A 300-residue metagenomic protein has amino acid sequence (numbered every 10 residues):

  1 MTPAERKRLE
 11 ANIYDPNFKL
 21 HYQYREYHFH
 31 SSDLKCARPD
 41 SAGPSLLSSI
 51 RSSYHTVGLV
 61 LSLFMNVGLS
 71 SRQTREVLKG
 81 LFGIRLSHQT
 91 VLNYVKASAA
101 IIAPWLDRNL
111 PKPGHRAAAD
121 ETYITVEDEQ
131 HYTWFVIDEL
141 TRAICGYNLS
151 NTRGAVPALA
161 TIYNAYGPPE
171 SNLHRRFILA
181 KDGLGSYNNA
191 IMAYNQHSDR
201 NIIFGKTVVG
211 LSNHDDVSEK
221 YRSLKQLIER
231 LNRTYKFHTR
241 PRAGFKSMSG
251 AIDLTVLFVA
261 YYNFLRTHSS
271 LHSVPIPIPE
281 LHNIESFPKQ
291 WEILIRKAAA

Functional and structural regions predicted by a protein language model:
M1-M65, G83-S87, K112: Basic, short loop/linker segments at the boundary and entry of helix-turn-helix/winged-helix-like folds
A11, Q23, G183-L184, N188-F245: Helix-centered, glycine/charged polyanion-binding patches within enzymatic domains that contact phosphate-containing
S71-I84: DNA-recognition alpha helix
R85, N93-K112: Short, basic alpha-helical nucleic acid-contact segments in DNA-binding proteins and DNA transaction factors
K96-A97, Y147-N172: Active-site beta-loop-alpha junctions of metal-dependent nucleic acid enzymes, especially the RNase H-like/DDE
K112-V126, F135-I137, K181: Two-metal-ion RNase H-like nuclease active-site motif
P241-A300: C-terminal domain-tail junction helix/linker
